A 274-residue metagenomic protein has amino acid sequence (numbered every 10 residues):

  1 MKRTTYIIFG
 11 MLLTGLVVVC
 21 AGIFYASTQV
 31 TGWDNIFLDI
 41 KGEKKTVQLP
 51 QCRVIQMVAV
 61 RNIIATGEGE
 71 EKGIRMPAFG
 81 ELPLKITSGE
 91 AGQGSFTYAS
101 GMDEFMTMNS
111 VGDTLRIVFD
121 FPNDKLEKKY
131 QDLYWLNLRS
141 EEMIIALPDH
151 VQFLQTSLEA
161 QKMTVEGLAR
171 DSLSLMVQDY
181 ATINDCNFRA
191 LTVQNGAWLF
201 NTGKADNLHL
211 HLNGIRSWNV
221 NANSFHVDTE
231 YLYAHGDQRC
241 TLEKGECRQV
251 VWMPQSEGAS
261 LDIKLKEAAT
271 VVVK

Functional and structural regions predicted by a protein language model:
M1-M176, T182-D185, N201, H209-H211 (+3 more regions): Intrinsically disordered, low-complexity terminal regions
I183-N187, T192, G196, T202-K204: Eukaryotic acidic, serine/threonine-rich low-complexity intrinsically disordered regions
D228: Phosphate/pyrophosphate-binding loops and the adjoining catalytic core of nucleotide-dependent enzymes
